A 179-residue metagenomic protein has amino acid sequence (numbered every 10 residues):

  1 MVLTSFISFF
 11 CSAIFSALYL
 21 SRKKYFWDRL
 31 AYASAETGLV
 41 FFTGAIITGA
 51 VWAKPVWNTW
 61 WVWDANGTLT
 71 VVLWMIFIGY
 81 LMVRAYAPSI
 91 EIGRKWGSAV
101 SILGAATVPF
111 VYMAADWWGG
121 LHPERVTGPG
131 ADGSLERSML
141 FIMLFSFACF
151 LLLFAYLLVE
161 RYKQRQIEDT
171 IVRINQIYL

Functional and structural regions predicted by a protein language model:
M1-L179: Polytopic transmembrane helical bundles with strong interfacial aromatic enrichment
